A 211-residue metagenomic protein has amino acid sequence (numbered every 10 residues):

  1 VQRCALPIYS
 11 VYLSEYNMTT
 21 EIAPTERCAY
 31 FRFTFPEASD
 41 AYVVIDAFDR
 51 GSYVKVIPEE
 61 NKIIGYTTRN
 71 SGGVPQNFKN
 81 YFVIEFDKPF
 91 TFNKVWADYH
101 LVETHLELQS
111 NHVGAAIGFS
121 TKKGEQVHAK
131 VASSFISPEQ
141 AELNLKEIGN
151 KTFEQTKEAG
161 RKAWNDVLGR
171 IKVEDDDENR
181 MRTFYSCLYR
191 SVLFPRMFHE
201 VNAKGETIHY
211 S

Functional and structural regions predicted by a protein language model:
V1-S211: Beta-sandwich/jelly-roll carbohydrate-recognition scaffolds of carbohydrate-active enzymes
